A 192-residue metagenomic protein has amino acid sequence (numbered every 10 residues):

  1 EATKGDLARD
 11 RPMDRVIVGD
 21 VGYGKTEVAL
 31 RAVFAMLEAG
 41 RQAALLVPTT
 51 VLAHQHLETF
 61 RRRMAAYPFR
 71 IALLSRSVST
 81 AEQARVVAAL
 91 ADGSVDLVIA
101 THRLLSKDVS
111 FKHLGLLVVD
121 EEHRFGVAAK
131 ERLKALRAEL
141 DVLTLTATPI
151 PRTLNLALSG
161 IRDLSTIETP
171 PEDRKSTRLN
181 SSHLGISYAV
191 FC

Functional and structural regions predicted by a protein language model:
E1-A44: Pre-Walker A segment
V18, A100, V118-V119: Hydrophobic residues in beta-strands of the RecA-like P-loop NTPase core, especially within AAA+ ATPase
V18, R41-Q55, R76, L145-A147 (+1 more regions): Short beta-strand-centered segment that lines the nucleotide-binding/catalytic pocket of NTP-utilizing
R41-A43, R70, G93-L97, H113-L116 (+2 more regions): Loop/turn-to-beta-strand initiation segments
L52-A89: Conserved helix-turn-beta segment of the N-terminal RecA-like "Helicase ATP-binding" lobe in SF1/SF2 helicases
S77-V98, D108-K112: Conserved motor-coupling elements within RecA-like helicase/translocase cores
A100-G115, V127-A129: Conserved RecA-like ASCE ATPase "motif II neighborhood" in helicase/translocase motors
L116, E122-R178, S182, S187: Post-DEXD/H (motif II) to motif III coupling segment of the RecA-like Helicase ATP-binding lobe
